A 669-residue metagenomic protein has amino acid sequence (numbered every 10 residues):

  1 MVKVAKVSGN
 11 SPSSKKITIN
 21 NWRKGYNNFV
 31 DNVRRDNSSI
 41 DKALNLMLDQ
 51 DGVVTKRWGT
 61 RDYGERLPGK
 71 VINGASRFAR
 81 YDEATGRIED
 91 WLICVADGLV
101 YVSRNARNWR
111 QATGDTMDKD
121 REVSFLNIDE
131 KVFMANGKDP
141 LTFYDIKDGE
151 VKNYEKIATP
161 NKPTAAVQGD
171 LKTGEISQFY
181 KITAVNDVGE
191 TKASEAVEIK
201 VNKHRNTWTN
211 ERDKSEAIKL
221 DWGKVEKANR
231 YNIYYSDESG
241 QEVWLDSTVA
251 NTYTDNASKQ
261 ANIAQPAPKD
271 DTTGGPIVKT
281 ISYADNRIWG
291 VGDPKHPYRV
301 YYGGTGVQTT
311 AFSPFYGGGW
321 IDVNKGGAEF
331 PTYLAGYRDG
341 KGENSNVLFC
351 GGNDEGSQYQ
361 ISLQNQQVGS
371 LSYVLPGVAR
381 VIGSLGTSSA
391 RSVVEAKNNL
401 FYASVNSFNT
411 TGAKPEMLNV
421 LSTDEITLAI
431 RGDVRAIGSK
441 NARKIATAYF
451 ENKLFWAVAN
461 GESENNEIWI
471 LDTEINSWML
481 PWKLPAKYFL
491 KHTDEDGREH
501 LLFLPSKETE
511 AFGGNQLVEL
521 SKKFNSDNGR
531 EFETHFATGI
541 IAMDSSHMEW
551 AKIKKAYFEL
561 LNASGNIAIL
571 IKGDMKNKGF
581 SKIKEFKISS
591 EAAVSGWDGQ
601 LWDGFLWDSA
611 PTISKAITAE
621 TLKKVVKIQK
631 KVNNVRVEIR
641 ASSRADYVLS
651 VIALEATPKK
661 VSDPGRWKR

Functional and structural regions predicted by a protein language model:
V2-V100, R104-Q111, T116-K131, S384-N399 (+1 more regions): Beta-sheet repeat architectures centered on beta-propellers
K3-W22, E65-P68, R107-Y301, G306-K325 (+3 more regions): Disordered, low-complexity "stalk" and linker segments at domain junctions of extracellular and cell-surface proteins
A75-R77, F133-M134, I277-D293, G326-I361 (+4 more regions): Long, contiguous amphipathic alpha-helices that act as assembly "spine/axial" helices in icosahedral shell and virion
A96, N136, W222, G292 (+4 more regions): Recurrent small/Gly-Pro-centered beta-turn motifs in extracellular repeat architectures
V100, L141, P297-Y298, G356-Q358 (+1 more regions): Structural signal for beta-propeller blades
V100-V102, S345-V378: Surface-exposed extracellular loop regions of Gram-negative outer-membrane beta-barrel proteins
V368-G383, I475-P481: Blade-edge beta-strand/turn elements of extracellular beta-propeller and related beta-sheet repeat scaffolds
